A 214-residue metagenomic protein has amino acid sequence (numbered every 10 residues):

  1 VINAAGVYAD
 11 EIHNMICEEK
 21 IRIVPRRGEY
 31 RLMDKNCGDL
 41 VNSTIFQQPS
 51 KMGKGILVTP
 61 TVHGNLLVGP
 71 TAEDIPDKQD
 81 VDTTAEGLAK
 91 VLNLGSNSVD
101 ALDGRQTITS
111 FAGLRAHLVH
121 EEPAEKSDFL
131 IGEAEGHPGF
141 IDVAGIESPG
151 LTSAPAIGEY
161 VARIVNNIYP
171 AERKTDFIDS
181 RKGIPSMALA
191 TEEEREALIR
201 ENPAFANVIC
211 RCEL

Functional and structural regions predicted by a protein language model:
V1-V41, I45, S50, D77-K78 (+1 more regions): Predominantly flavin-linked oxidoreductase catalytic cores and closely associated redox partners
P49-G55, P60-H63, D74-V208: C-terminal catalytic lobe of FAD-dependent flavoproteins
T71: Residues forming anionic-ligand binding surfaces in small-molecule and nucleic-acid pockets of primarily soluble enzymes
C210-E213: Short cysteine clusters
